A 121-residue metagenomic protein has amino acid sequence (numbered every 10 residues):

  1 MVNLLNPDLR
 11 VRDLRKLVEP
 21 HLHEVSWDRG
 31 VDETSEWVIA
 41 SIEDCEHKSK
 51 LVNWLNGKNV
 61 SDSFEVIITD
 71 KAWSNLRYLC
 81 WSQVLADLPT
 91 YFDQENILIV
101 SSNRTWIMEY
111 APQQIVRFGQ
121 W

Functional and structural regions predicted by a protein language model:
M1-I115, G119-W121: Structured alpha/beta or helical-core interaction and ligand-binding surfaces enriched in interleaved
